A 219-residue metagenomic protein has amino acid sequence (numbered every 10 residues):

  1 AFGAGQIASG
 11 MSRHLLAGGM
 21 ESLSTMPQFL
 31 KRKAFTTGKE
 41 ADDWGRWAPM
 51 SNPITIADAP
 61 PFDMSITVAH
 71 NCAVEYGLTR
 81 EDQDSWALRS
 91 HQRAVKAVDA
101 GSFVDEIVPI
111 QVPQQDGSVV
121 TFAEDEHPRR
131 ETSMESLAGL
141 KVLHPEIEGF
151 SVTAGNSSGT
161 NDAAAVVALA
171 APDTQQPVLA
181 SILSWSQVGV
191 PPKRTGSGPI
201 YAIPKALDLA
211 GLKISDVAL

Functional and structural regions predicted by a protein language model:
A1, R13, S24, I56-M64 (+4 more regions): Active-site pocket-shaping loop/turn-to-helix segments
F2-M11, A170-P172, L209: Alpha-helix C-terminal capping segments
M11-S12, L78, S102, Q176 (+1 more regions): Helix N-cap/coil-helix junction residues
H14-C72: Flexible glycine-/small-residue-enriched beta->alpha junction loops that bind anionic phosphate/pyrophosphate groups
L15-E21, Q111, L169, L183: Short beta-strand segments
T25-K31, F122, K193-T195: Short acidic, glycine/serine/threonine-rich loops at helix termini
M50-F103: N-terminal leader/propeptide and maturation segments of large enzyme subunits in energy/redox metabolism and hydrolases
D82-V178: N-terminal extracellular/periplasmic Venus flytrap/periplasmic-binding protein-like
